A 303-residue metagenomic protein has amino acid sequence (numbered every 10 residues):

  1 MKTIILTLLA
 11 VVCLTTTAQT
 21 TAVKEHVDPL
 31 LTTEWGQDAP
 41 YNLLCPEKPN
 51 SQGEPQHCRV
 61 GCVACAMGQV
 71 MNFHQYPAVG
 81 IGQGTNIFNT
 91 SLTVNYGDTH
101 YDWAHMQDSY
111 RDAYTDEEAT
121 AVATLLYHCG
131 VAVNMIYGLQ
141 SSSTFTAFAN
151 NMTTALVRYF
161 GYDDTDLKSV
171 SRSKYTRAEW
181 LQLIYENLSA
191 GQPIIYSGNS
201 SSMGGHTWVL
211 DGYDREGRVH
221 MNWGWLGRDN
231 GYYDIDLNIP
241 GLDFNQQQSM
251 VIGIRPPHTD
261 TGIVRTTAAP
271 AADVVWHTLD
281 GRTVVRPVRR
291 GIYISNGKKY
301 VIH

Functional and structural regions predicted by a protein language model:
M1-V23, N134, G138-L139, L156: Bacterial Sec-dependent N-terminal signal peptides
Q19-F145, D214: Active-site-adjacent structural segments surrounding the nucleophilic cysteine of cysteine proteases and isopeptidases
C58, V63-V70, F148, M152-L156 (+2 more regions): Stable alpha-helical elements in mature extracytoplasmic
N134, G138, F148-N150, Y159-D163: Serine endopeptidase catalytic core focused on the charge-relay Asp
T154, R158-N222, H258: Active-site-adjacent substructure of cysteine-protease-like catalytic cores
E216-I235: Catalytic Cys-His active-site segments of thiol-dependent hydrolases/isopeptidases
L242-D280: Residue-level detector of functionally pivotal "anchor" positions at catalytic/ligand-binding pockets or at interdomain
V264-H303: C-terminal outer-membrane/trafficking sorting elements
